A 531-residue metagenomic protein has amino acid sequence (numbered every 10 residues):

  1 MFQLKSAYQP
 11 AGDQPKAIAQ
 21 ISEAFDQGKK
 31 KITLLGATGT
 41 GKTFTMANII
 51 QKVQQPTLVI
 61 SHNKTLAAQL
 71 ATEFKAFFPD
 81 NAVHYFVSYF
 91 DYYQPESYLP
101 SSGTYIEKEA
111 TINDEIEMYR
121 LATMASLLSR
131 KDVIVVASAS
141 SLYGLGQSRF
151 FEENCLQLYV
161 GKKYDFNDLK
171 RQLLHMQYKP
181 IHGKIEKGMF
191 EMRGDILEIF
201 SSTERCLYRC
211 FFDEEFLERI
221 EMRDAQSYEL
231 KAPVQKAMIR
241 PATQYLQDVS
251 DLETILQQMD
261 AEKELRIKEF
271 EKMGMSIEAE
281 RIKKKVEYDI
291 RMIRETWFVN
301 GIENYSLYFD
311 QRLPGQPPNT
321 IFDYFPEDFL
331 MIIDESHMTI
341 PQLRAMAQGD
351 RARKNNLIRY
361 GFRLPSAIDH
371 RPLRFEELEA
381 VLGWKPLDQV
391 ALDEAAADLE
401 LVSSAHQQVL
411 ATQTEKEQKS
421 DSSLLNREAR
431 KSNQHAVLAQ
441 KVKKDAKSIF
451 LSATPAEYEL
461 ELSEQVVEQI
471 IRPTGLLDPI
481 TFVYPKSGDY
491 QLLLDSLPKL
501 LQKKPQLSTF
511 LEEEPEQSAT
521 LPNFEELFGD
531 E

Functional and structural regions predicted by a protein language model:
M1-E531: ASCE RecA-like P-loop NTPase motor cores that couple ATP hydrolysis to mechanical translocation on nucleic acids
